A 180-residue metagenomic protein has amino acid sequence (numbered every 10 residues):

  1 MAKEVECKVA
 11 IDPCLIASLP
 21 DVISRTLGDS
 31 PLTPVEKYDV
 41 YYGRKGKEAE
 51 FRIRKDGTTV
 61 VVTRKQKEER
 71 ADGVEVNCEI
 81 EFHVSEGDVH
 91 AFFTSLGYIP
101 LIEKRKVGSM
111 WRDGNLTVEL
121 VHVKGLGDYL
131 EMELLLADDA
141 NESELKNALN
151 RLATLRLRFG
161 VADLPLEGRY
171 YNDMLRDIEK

Functional and structural regions predicted by a protein language model:
M1-N115, F159-K180: N-terminal strand-loop-strand beta-hairpin
D72-C78, E131, E142-L145: A short, polar/proline- and glycine-enriched secondary-structure boundary/capping micro-motif
L96-E142: Conserved, surface-exposed functional patches that form binding/active-site neighborhoods
N141-R169: Mixed-charge, glycine-accented linear interaction segment located at domain edges/termini
